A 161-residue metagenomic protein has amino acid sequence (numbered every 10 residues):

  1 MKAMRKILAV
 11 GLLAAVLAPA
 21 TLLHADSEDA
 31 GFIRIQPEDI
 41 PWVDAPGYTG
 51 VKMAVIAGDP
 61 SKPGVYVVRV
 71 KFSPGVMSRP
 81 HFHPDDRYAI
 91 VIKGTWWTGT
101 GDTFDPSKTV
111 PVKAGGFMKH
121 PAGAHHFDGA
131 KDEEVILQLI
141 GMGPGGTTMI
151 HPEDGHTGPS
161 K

Functional and structural regions predicted by a protein language model:
M1-G11: Bacterial N-terminal signal peptides that target proteins for export
A9-A20: Bacterial N-terminal signal peptides
H24-Y66, E153-K161: A short, N-terminal "cap"/entry segment at the start of jelly-roll beta-barrel domains of the cupin/DSBH fold
G31-I33, S107, F127-K161: Double-stranded beta-helix
P63-H83, P111, P121-A122: Conserved short histidine dyad/triad with adjacent acidic residue
S73-V76, F82-T103: Glycine- and acidic-residue-biased ligand/ion/polar-headgroup-sensing regions
S78-P80, T98-G99, H120, H125-K131: Short beta-strand His + acidic residue motifs that chelate non-heme Fe in jelly-roll/DSBH and cupin folds
W96, D102-G123: Short acidic-glycine-tyrosine-enriched beta hairpin
